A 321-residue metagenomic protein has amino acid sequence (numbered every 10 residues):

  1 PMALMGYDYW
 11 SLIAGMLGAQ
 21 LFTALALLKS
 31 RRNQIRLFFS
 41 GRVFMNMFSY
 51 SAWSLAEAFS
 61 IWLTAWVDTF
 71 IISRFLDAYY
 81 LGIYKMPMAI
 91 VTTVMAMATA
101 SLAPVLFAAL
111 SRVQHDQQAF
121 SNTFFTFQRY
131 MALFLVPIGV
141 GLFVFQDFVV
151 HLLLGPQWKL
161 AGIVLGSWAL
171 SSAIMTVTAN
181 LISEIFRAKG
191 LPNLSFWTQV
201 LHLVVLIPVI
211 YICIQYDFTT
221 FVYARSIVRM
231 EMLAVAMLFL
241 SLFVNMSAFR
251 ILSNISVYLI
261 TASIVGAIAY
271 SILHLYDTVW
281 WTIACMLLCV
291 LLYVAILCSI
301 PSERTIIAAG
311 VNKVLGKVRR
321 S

Functional and structural regions predicted by a protein language model:
P1, F124-V177, V204-I214, S263 (+2 more regions): Alpha-helical transmembrane segments of multi-pass membrane transport and lipid-handling proteins
P1-L4, A24-K29, F70, R74 (+8 more regions): Membrane-embedded alpha-helical segments of multi-pass transporters/permeases
A3, W62-T93, A108-R112, D147-Q157: Helix-terminus/linker motif at the lipid-water interface of multi-pass membrane proteins
Y9-W10, L25-A65, V105-N122, L242-S256 (+1 more regions): Interhelical loop/hinge segments that connect adjacent transmembrane helices in multipass membrane
S11-L28, E57, I61, A65 (+4 more regions): Short runs within selected transmembrane alpha-helices of multi-pass transporters and secretion channels
W53, D68-F70, G82-T99, T126-L133 (+2 more regions): Alpha-helical transmembrane segments of polytopic membrane transporters and translocases
P87, V91-L135, I182-A188: Helix-loop junctions and terminal segments of transmembrane helices in multi-pass membrane transport/translocation
L238-S241, A248, I255-S256, A267-S321: Membrane-proximal transmembrane or re-entrant/amphipathic helices at the cytosolic face
